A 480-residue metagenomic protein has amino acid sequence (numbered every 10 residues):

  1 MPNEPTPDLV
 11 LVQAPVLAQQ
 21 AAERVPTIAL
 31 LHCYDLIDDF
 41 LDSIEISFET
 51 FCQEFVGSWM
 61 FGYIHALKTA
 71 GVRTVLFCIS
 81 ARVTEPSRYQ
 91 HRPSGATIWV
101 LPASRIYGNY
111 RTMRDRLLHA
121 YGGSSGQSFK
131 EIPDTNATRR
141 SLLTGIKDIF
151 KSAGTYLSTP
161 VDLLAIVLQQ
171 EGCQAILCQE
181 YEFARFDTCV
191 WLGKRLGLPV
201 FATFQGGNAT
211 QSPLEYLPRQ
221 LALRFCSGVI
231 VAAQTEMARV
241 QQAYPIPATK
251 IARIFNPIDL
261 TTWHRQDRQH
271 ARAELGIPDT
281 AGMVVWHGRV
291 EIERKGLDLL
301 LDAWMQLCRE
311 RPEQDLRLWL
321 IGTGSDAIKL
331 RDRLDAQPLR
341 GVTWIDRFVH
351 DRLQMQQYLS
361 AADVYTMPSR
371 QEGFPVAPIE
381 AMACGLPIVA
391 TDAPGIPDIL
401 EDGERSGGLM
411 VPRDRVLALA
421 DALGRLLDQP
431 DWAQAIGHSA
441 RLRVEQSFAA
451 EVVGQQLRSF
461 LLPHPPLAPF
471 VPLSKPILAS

Functional and structural regions predicted by a protein language model:
P2-W99, I477-S480: N-terminal subdomain of nucleotide-sugar transferases
L31, P278-K295, L301-M305, W319: Conserved donor-binding/catalytic core segment of Leloir-type glycosyltransferases
C78, A209, R224-R268: Donor nucleotide-sugar binding/catalytic pocket of nucleotide-sugar-dependent glycosyltransferases
I328-V349: Nucleotide-activated donor-binding/catalytic signature segment of Leloir-type glycosyltransferases, i.e., the conserved
Q357-A362: Short alpha-helical donor nucleotide-sugar binding micro-motif in glycosyltransferases
R370: Aromatic "clamp/platform" in nucleotide-sugar-dependent glycosyltransferases that forms part of the donor/acceptor
P387-A390, L400: Short hydrophobic beta-strand element within catalytic cores of glycosyltransferases and related nucleotide-activated
D402-L417, R425-P430: Conserved acidic donor-binding segment of nucleotide-sugar-dependent glycosyltransferases
